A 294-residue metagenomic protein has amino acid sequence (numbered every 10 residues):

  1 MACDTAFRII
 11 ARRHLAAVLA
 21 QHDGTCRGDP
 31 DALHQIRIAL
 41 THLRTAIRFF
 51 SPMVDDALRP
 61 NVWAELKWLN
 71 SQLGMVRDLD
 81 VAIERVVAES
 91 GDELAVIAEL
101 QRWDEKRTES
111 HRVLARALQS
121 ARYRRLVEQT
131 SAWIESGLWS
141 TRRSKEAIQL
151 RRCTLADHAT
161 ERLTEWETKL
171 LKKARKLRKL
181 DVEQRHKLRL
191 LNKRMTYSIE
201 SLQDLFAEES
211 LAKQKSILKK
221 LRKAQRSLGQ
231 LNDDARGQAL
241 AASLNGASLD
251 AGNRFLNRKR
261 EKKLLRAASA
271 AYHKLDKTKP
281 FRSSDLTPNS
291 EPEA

Functional and structural regions predicted by a protein language model:
M1-A294: Function-determining surface determinants
